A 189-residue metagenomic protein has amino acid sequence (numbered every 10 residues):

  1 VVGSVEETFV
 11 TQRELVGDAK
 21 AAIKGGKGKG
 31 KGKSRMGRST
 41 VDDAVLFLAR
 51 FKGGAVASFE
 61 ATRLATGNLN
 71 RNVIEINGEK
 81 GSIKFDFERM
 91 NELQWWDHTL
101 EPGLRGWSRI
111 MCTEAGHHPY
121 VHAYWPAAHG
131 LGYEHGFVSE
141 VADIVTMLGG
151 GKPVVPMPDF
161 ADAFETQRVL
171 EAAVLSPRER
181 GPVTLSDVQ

Functional and structural regions predicted by a protein language model:
V2-V5, S58-A61, F85-D86: Beta-strand scaffold of nucleotide-dependent catalytic cores
E6-D42, L46-G53, K80-M157, A161 (+1 more regions): C-terminal glycine/acidic-rich active-site capping loop/insertion
G53-A55, L64, E79-S82, G181: Short acidic/polar mixed-charge low-complexity motifs
E60-L69, H129: Glycine-rich phosphate/pyrophosphate-binding beta-alpha loops
A163-P177: C-terminal hydrophobic helical "lid"/dimerization subdomain of Rossmann-like NAD(P)H-dependent oxidoreductases
L175-Q189: C-terminal capping/lid region of NAD(P)-dependent oxidoreductase domains
